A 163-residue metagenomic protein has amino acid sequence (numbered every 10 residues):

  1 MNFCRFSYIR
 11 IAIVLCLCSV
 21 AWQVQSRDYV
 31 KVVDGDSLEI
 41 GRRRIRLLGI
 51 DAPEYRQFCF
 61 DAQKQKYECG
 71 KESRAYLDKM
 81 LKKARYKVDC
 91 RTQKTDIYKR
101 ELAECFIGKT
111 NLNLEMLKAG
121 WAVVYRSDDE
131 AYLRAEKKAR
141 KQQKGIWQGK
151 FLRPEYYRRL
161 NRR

Functional and structural regions predicted by a protein language model:
N2-R163: Small beta-barrel nucleic-acid-binding modules, primarily SNase/OB-fold domains and secondarily Tudor-like barrels
